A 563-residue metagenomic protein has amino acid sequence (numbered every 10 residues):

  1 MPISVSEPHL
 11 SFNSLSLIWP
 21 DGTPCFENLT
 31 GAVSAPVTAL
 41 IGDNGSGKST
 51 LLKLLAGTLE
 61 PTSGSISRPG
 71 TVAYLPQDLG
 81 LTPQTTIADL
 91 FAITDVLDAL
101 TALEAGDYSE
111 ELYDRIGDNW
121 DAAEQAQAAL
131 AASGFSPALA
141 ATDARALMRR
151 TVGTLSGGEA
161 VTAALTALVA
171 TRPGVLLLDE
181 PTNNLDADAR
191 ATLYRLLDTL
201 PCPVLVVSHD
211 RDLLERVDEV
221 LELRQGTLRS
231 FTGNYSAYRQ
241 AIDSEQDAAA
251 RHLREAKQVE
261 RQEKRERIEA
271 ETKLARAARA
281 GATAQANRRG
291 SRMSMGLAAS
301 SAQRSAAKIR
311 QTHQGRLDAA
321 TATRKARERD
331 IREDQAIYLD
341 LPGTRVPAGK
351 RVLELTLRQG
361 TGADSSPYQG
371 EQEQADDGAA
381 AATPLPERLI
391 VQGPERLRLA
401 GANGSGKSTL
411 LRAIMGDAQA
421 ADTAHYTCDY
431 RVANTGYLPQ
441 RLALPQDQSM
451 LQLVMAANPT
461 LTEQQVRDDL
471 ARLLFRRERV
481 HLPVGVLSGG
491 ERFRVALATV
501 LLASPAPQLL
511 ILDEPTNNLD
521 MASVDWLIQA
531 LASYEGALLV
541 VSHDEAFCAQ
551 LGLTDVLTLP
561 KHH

Functional and structural regions predicted by a protein language model:
P2-L15, V96-T151, G157, S244-G360 (+1 more regions): Coupling and communication elements adjacent to P-loop NTPase active sites across diverse families
S16-L17, T23-V33, I66, P386-Q392 (+2 more regions): Conserved A-loop
V37-T38, T50-Y113, G393-Q465, H543 (+1 more regions): ABC ATPase nucleotide-binding domain signature region
L81-T154, P439-T499, A503-Q508, E514 (+1 more regions): ABC-family P-loop ATPase nucleotide-binding domains
G157-L177, M415-G416, E491-I511: GG-anchored amphipathic helix commonly corresponding to the ABC/SMC/Rad50 NBD signature/C-loop
L165, L193, L497-T499, T516 (+1 more regions): Hydrophobic anchor residue at the start of the ABC signature
L176-E180, L185, L509-E514, L519-D520: Catalytic Walker B motif of ABC-type/P-loop ATPase nucleotide-binding domains
A322-Y368, E373-L442, N458-T460: Flexible loop/N-cap segments at domain edges
